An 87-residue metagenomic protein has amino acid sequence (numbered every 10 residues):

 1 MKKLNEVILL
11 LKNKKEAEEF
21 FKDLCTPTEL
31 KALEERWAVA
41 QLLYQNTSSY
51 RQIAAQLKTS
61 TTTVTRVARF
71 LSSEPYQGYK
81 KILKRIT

Functional and structural regions predicted by a protein language model:
M1-K12: General nucleic-acid-binding
A17-R36: Short, Lys/Arg-enriched anionic-surface-contact patches
E34-S48: Short, amphipathic alpha-helical "recognition" segments used to contact nucleic acids or chromatin
N46, S60, L71-E74: The DNA-recognition helices of helix-turn-helix-type DNA-binding domains
R51-L57: Short alpha-helical "recognition helix" segments of helix-turn-helix
T63-V64: Helix-turn-helix DNA-binding helix
A68: DNA major-groove recognition helix of helix-turn-helix
P75-T87: Short Lys/Arg-enriched helix C-cap and helix-to-coil transition segments that create basic nucleic-acid-contact patches
